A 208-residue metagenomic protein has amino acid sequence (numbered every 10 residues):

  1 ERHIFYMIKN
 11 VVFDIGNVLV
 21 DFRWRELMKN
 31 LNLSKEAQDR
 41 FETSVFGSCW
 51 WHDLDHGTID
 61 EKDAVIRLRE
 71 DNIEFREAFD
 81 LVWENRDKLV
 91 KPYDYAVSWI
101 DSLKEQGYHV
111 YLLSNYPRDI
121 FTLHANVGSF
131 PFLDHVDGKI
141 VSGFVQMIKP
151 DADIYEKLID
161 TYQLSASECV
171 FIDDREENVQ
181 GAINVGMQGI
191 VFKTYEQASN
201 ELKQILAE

Functional and structural regions predicted by a protein language model:
I4-K9, P117-R118, L123-E208: Asp-based, Mg2+/Mn2+-dependent phosphohydrolase catalytic module
F5-F46, N184-V185, Q197: Active-site neighborhood of HAD-like aspartate-dependent phosphohydrolases
D14-N17, G57, L112, K139 (+1 more regions): Generic structural signal for small/hydrophobic residues in well-ordered secondary structure, especially within
E26, C49, D63, R67 (+5 more regions): Alpha-helical elements of Rossmann-like donor-binding domains used by nucleotide-donor carbohydrate transfer enzymes
L33, I73-E74, L164, E208: Helix N-cap/coil-helix junction residues
Q38-F46, W50-D53, V82-L89, D94: Helical cap/lid subdomains and adjacent loops of hydrolase enzymes that gate the active-site channel and determine
W51-L81: A metal-dependent, Asp-based hydrolase signature
D80-Y111, A152: Short, acidic loop-to-helix structural element flanking the phosphoryl-transfer center in phosphate-processing enzymes
